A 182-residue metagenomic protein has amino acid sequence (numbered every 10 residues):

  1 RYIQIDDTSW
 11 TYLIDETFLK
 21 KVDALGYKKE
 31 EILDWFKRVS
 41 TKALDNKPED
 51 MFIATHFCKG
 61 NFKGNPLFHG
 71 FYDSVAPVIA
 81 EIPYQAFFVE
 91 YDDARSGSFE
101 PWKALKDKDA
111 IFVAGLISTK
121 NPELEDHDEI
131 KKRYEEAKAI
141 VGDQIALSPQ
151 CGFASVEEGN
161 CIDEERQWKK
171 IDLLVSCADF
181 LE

Functional and structural regions predicted by a protein language model:
R1-E182: Domain-level signal for soluble alpha/beta catalytic cores
